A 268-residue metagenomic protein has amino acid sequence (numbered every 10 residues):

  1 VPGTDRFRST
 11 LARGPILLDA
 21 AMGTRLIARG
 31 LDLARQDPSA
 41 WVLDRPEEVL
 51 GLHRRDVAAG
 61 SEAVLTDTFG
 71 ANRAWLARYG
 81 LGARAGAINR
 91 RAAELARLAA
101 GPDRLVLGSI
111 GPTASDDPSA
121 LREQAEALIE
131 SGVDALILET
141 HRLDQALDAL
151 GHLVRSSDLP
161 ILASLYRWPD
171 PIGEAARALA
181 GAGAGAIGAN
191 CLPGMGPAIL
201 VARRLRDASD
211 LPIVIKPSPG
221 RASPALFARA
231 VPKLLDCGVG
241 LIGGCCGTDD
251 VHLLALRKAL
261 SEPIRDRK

Functional and structural regions predicted by a protein language model:
V1-K268: Domain-level signal for soluble alpha/beta catalytic cores
